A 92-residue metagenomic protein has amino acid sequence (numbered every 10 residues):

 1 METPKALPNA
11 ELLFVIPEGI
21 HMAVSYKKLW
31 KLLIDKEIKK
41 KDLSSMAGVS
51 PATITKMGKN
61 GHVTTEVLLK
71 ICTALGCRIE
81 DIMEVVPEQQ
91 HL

Functional and structural regions predicted by a protein language model:
E2-A23, K31-L32, K56, E84-L92: Short, charged recognition helix plus adjacent turn of helix-turn-helix-like nucleic-acid-binding domains
K27-M46: Short basic helix-loop element that most often maps to the first helix and adjoining turn of HTH DNA-binding modules
D42, T53, V67, D81: Residues in the helix-turn-helix
V49-V63: Recognition helix of helix-turn-helix/homeodomain-like DNA-binding domains that insert into the DNA major groove
N60-T73: Short, basic-rich loop-to-helix N-cap that marks the start of a DNA-contacting helix
L75-V86: Intrinsically disordered, low-complexity basic tails/linkers immediately adjacent to helix-turn-helix/homeobox/MYB/SANT
